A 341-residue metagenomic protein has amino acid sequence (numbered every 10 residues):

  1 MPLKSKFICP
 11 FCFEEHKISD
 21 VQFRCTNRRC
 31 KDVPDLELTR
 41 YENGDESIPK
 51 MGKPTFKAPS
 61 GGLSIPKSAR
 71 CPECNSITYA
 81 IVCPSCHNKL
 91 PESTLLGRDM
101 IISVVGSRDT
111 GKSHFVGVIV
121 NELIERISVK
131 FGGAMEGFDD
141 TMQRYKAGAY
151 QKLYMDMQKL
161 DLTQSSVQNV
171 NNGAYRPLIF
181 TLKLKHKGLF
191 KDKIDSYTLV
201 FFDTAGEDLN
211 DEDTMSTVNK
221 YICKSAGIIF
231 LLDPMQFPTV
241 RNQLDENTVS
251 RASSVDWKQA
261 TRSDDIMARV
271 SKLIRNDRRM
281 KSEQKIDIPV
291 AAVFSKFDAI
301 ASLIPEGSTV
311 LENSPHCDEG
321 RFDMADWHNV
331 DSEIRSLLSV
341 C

Functional and structural regions predicted by a protein language model:
M1-G97: Long, basic/Gly/Ser/Thr-rich N-terminal segments that mediate initial subcellular attachment or targeting
S60, S64, Y175-I228, M235-L244: Switch II of P-loop NTPase G domains
S85, P91-L95, I124-S165: Flexible phosphate/Mg2+-sensing switch loops adjacent to catalytic phosphate-binding sites
I102-V104: Hydrophobic anchor at the beta1->P-loop junction of P-loop NTPases
D109: Walker A (P-loop) phosphate-binding loop of P-loop NTPases
K112: Conserved lysine of the Walker
F115-E125: A conserved segment at the C-terminal end of the G1
K193-S196, S216-C341: Conserved C-terminal guanine-recognition region of P-loop GTPase G domains, centered on the G4
